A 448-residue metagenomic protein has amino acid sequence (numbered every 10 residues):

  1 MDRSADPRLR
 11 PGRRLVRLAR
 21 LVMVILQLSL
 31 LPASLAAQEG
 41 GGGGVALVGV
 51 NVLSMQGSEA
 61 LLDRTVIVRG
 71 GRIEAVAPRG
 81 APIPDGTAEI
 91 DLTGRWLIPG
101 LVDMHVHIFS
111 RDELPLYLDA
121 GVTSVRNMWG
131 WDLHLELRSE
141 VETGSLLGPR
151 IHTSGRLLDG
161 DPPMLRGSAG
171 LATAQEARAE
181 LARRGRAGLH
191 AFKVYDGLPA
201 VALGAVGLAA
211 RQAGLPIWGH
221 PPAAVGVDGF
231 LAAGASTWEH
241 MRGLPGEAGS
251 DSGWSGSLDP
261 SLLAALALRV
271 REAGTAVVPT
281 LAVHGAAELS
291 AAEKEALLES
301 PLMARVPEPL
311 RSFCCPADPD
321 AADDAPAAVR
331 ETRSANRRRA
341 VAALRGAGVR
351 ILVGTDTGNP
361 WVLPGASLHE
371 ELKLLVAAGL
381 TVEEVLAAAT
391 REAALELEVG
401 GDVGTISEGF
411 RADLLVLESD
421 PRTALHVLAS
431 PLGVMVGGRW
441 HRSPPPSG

Functional and structural regions predicted by a protein language model:
M1-R17: N-terminal secretory signal peptides that target proteins for export/translocation
A19-A33: Bacterial N-terminal signal peptides
E39-G43, V52, Q56-I98: Histidine-rich, glycine-flanked metal-binding segment
V50, G71, G94, H105 (+10 more regions): Divalent metal-coordination and catalytic microenvironments
V52-T65, A77-P78, L363, T381-L386 (+1 more regions): Acidic, glycine-enriched loop/beta-strand segments at the rims of small-molecule binding/catalytic pockets
L92-L97, R111-A223, V227-F230, A235-G243 (+2 more regions): Divalent-metal coordination cores built from histidine and acidic residues
L101-H107: Metallo-beta-lactamase
R183-L198, G249-A378: Active-site neighborhoods of metal-dependent hydrolases
